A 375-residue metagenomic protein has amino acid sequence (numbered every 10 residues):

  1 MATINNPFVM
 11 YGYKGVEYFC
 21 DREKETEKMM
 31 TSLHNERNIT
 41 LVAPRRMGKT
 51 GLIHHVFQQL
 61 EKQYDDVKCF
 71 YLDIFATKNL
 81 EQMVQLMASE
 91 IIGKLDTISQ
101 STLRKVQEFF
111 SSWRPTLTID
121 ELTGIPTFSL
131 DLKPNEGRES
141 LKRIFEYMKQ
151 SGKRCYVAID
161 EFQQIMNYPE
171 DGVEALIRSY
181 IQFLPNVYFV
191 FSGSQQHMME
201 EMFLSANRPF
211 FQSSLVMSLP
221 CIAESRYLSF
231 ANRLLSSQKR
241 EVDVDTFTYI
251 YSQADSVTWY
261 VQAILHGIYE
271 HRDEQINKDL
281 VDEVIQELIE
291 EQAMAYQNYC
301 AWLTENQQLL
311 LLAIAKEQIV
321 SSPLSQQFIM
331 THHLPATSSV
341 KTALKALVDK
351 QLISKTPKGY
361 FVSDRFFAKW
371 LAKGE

Functional and structural regions predicted by a protein language model:
M1-P44, Q59-D65, S354: A short, basic N-terminal segment
A2-N6, M294-E375: C-terminal leucine-rich, beta-strand-based interaction scaffolds used for sensing/assembly
M10-K14, Q286-C300: Short, Lys/Arg-enriched N-terminal segment that forms or immediately precedes the first helix of a structured domain
A43-M47, G51-Y156, S338: P-loop NTPase nucleotide-binding core
T127-Q195, L204: Conserved Walker B catalytic segment
E201-S252, E274-Q275: Helix-loop-helix "sensor" segment of P-loop NTPases
F247, E270-Q292: Conserved C-terminal helix/linker of AAA+ ATPases
F247-Q253, W259-D273, L309-A315, K345: C-terminal helical "lid" of AAA+/P-loop NTPase domains
